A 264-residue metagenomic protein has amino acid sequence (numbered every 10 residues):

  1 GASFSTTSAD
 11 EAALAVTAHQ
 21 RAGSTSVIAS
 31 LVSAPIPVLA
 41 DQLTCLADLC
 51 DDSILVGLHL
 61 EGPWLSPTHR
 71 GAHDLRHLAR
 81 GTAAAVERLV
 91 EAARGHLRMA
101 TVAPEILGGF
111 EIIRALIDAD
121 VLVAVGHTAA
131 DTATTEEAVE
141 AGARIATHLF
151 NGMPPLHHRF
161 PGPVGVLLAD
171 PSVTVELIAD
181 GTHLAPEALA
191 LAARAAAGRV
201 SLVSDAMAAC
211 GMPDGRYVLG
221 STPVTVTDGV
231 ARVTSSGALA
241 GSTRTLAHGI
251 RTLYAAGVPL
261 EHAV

Functional and structural regions predicted by a protein language model:
G1-D10, L31, G71-A79, L122-G126: Active-site mouth loops of central-metabolism enzymes
G1-V38: Metal-associated gating/positioning segment near the N- to mid-region
S8-E11, Q42-C45, T82-A84, R159-V164: Charged helix-capping and loop-helix junction motifs
A12, V16, L43-A47, V86 (+2 more regions): Generic structural signal for well-ordered alpha-helices, preferentially at hydrophobic/aromatic core positions
H19, L60, L116, A146 (+3 more regions): Conserved, mostly hydrophobic/aromatic
S66-A92: Conserved phosphate-binding/catalytic loop of the ribokinase/pfkB sugar-kinase fold
E87, E91-M212: Active-site core of metal-dependent hydrolases
G165-V175, G181, A193-V264: His/Asp/Glu-enriched, well-ordered alpha-helical/loop segment that forms or immediately abuts the divalent-metal
